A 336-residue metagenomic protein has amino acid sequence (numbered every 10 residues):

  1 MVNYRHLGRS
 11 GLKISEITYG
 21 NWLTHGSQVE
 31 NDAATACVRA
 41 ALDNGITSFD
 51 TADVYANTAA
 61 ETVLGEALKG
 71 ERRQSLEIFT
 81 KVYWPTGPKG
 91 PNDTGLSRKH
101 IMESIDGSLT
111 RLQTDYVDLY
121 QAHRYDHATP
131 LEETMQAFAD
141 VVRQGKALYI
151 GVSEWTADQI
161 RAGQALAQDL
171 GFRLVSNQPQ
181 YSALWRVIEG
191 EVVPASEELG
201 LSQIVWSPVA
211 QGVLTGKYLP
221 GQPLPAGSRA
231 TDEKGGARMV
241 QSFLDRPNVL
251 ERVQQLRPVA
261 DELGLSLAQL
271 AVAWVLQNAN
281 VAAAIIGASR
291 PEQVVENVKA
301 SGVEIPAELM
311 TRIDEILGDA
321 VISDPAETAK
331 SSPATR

Functional and structural regions predicted by a protein language model:
M1-L76: N-terminal binding-site loop/beta-alpha segment at the start of enzyme catalytic domains that lines or forms
R9-H25, F79-N92, Y116, Q121: N-terminal small/glycine-rich loop or linker at the start of catalytic domains across soluble metabolic enzymes
N21-D32, G87-M102, H123-T129: Active-site mouth loops of central-metabolism enzymes
L23, D53-Y55, V82-T86, Q121-D126 (+4 more regions): Active-site-proximal loop/turn and secondary-structure-junction residues that shape catalytic pockets, frequently
V29-A41, L96-L112, I160-Q164: Short, acidic/polar
A40, N44, R111-L112, G145 (+1 more regions): Structural motif
L109-T129: Active-site groove signature of glycoside hydrolases
L131-E315, A334: Beta/alpha (TIM)-barrel catalytic core signal, keyed to glycine-rich beta->alpha loops juxtaposed to Asp/Glu that bind
